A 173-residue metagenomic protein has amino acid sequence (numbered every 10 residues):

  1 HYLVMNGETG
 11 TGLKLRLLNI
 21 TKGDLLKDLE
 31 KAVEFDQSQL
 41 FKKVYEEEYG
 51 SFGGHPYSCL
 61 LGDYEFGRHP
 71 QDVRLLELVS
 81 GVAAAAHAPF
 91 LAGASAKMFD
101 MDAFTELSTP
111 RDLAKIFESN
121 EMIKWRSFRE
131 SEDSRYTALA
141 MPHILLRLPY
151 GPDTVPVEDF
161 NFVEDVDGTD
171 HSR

Functional and structural regions predicted by a protein language model:
H1-K31, F35-K43: N-terminal-proximal low-complexity accessory segments that begin disordered and transition into the first
V4-G7, E48-F52: Short boundary motifs at domain starts and secondary-structure transition points
K31-E46, Q71-V82: Well-ordered, non-membrane alpha-helical segments in soluble/globular domains
G50-R173: A glycine- and small-residue-enriched flexible loop/hinge signal that marks low-structured segments
